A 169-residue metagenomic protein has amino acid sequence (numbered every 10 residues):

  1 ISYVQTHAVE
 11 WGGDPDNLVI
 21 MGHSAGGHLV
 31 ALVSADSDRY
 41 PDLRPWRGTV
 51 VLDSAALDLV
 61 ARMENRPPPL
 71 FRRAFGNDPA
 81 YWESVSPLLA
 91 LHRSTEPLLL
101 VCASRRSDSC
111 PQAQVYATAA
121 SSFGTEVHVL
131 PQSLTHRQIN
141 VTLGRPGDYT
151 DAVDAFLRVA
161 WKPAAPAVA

Functional and structural regions predicted by a protein language model:
S2-N65: Primarily recognizes the serine-hydrolase "nucleophile elbow" in alpha/beta-hydrolase and SGNH/GDSL folds
A25-L29, P87, Q112, Y149 (+1 more regions): Stable alpha-helical elements in mature extracytoplasmic
L43-R44, H92-S94: Short, conserved loop/helix-junction motifs that constitute active-site signature segments in enzyme catalytic cores
S54, C102-A103: Cell-envelope and extracellular/periplasmic
A55, L59-A90: Mobile cap/lid helix-loop segments that gate and shape the active-site cleft of serine hydrolases
S94, L100-C102: Short beta-strand/loop motif that positions the catalytic acidic residue of the alpha/beta-hydrolase fold
V101, Q114-A117, S121-A169: C-terminal catalytic histidine-bearing segment of alpha/beta-hydrolase fold enzymes
S107-Q114: Conserved alpha/beta-hydrolase "acid-adjacent" motif
